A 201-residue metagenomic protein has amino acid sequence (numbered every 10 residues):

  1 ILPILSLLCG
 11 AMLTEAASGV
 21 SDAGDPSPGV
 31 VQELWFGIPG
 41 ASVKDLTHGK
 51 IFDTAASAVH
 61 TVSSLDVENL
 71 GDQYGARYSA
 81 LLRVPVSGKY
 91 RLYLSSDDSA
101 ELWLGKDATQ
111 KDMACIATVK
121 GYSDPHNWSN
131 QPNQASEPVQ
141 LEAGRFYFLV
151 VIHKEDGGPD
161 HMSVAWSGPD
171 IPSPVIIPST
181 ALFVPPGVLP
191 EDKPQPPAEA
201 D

Functional and structural regions predicted by a protein language model:
L2-M12: Bacterial N-terminal signal peptides
A17-D201: Acidic/polar, compositionally biased interaction segments
